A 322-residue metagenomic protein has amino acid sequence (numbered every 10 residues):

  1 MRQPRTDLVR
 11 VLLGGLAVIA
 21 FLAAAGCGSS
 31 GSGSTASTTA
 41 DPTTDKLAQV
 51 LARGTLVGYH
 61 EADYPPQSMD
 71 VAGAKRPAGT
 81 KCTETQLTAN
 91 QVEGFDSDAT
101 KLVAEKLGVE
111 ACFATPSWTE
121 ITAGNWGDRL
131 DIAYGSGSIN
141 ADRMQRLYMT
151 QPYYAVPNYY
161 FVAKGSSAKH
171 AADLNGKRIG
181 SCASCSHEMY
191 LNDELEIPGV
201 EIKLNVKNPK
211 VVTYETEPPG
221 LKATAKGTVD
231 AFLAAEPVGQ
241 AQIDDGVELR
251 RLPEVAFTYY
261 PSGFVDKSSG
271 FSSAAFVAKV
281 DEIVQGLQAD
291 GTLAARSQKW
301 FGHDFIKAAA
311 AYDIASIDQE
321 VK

Functional and structural regions predicted by a protein language model:
L22-G26: C-terminal motif of bacterial Sec signal peptides marking the signal peptidase cleavage site
G28, A40-D41, S97-K106, A172-S186 (+1 more regions): Extended ligand-binding regions for polar small-molecule ligands
S29, G33, S186-V211, V247 (+2 more regions): Ligand-binding clefts/hinges and TM-proximal coupling segments of bilobed small-molecule sensing domains
A36-S136, V280: Extracytoplasmic small-molecule ligand-binding "clamshell" domains of the periplasmic binding protein/Venus flytrap
T43-T44, F95-D98, C112-G124, S166 (+2 more regions): Short helix-initiation/N-cap motifs at beta->coil->alpha
V57-P65, T88-L107, G137-A141, A155-T216 (+1 more regions): Bilobed "Venus flytrap"/periplasmic-binding protein-like clamshell domains and structurally analogous long
A62, Y154-V162, I243-V284, H303-K322: Periplasmic-binding protein-like
T119-E120, S136-Q145, Y190-D193, A223-T258: A ligand-binding cleft/hinge motif common to bilobed small-molecule-binding domains
